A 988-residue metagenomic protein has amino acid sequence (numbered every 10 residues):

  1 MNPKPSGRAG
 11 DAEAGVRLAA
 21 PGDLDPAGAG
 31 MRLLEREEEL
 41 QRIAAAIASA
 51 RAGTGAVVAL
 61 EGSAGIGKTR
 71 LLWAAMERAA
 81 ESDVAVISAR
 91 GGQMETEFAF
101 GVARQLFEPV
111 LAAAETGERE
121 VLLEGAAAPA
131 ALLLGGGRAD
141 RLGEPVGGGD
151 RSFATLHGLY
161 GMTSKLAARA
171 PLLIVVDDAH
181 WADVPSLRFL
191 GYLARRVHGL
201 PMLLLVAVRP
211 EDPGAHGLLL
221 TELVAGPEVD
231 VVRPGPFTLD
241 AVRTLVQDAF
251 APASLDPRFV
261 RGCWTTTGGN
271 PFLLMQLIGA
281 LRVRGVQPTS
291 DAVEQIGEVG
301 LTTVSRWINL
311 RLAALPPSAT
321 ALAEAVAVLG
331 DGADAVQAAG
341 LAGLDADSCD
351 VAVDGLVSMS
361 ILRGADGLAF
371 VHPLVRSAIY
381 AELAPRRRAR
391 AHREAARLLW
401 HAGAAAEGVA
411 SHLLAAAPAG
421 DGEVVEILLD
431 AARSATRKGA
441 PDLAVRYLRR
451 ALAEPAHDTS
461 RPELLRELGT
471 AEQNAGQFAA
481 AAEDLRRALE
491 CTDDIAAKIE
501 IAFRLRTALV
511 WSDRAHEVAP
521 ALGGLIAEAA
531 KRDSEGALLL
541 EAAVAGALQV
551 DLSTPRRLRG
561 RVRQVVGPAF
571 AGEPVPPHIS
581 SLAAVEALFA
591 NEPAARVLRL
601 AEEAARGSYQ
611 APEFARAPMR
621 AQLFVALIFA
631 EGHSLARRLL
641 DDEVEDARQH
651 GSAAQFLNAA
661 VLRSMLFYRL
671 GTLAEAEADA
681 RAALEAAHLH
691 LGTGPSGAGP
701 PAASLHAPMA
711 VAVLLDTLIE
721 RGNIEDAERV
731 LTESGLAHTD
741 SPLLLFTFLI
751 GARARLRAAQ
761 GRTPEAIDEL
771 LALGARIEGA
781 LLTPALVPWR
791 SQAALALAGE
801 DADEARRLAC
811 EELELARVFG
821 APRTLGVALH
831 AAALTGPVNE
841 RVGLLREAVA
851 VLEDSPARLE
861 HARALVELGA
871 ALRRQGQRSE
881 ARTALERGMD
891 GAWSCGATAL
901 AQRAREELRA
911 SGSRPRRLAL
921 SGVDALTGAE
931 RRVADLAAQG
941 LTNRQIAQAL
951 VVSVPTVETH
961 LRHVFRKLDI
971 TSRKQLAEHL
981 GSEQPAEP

Functional and structural regions predicted by a protein language model:
M1-A48, P129-V146, T244, L301-V304 (+1 more regions): Conserved adenine-nucleotide phosphate-binding loops and their immediately adjacent elements
K4, A154, H198-G262, T266 (+3 more regions): Alpha-helical sensor/transducer elements of the RecA-like P-loop NTPase core
P5, G15-D23, G101-L173, T221 (+5 more regions): Conserved Walker-type P-loop NTP-binding/catalytic site
D23, I66, A241-R446, R450 (+2 more regions): Short secondary-structure boundary elements
V57, L71-A75, A79, V351-A352 (+12 more regions): Extended alpha-helical scaffolding segments used for macromolecular assembly and cargo binding
I66-E97, G101-R104: P-loop NTPase Walker A phosphate-binding motif
A80-S82, R282, D347-S348, P441 (+3 more regions): Internal alpha-solenoid helical repeat scaffolds
E867, E906-R909, P915-P988: Helix-turn-helix DNA-binding segment
